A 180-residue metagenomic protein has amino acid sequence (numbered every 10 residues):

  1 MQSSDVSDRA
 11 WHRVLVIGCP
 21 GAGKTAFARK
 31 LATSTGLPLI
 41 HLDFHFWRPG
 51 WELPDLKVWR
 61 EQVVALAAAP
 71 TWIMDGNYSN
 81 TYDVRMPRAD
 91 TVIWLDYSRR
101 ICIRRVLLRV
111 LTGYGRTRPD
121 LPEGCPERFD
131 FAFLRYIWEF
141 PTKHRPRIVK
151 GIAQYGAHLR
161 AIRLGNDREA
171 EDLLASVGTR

Functional and structural regions predicted by a protein language model:
Q2-A10, E139-R180: NTP-dependent small-molecule kinase module
V16: Hydrophobic anchor at the beta1->P-loop junction of P-loop NTPases
P20: The conserved Walker
K24: Conserved lysine of the Walker
F27: Hydrophobic positions on the alpha1 helix immediately C-terminal to the Walker A/P-loop
K30: Active-site signature of alpha/beta-hydrolase-fold catalytic machinery across serine- and Asp/Cys-nucleophile hydrolases
P38-Y97: Conserved nucleotide-sensing/catalytic segment adjacent to the nucleotide-binding pocket in NTP-handling enzymes
Y97-H144: A glycine- and Lys/Arg-enriched "phosphate-lid" helix/loop adjacent to the NTP-binding pocket of small-molecule kinases
